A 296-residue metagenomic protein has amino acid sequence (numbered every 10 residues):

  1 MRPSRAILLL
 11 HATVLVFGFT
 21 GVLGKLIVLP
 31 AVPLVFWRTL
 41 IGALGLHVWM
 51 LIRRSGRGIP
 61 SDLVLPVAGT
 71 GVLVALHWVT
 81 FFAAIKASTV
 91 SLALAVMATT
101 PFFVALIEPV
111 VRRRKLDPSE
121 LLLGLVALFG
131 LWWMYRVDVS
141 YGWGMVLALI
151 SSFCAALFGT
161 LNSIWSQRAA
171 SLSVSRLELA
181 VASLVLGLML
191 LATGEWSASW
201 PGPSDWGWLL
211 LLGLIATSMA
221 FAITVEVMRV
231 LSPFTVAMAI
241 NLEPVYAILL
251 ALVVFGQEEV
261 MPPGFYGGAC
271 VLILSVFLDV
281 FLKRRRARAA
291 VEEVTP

Functional and structural regions predicted by a protein language model:
M1-F36, G42-L44, V72, L76 (+4 more regions): Glycine-/small-residue-enriched transmembrane alpha-helix faces in small-molecule transporters and effluxers
S4-L10, P33-V48, S119-V126, W143-I150 (+4 more regions): Hydrophobic alpha-helical transmembrane segments of multi-pass integral membrane proteins, especially transporters
L29-L76, P101-I107, C154-L161, R176-G194 (+2 more regions): Transmembrane alpha-helices of multi-pass small-molecule transport proteins
P33-L44, L73, F82-R113, S151 (+1 more regions): Specific alpha-helical transmembrane segments that line the substrate/conduction pathway and gating interfaces
T39, D205-G207, N241-P296: C-terminal-most transmembrane helix of multi-pass membrane proteins
L46, M50, A68, T99 (+5 more regions): Hydrophobic transmembrane alpha-helices of multi-pass small-molecule transport proteins
H47, R53-S91, M97, F129-M134 (+1 more regions): Specific transmembrane alpha-helical segments of multi-pass solute transporters/efflux pumps, especially DMT/EamA
A93-T99, L161-S183, T217-V253: Helix-helix packing/entry segments at the starts of transmembrane helices
